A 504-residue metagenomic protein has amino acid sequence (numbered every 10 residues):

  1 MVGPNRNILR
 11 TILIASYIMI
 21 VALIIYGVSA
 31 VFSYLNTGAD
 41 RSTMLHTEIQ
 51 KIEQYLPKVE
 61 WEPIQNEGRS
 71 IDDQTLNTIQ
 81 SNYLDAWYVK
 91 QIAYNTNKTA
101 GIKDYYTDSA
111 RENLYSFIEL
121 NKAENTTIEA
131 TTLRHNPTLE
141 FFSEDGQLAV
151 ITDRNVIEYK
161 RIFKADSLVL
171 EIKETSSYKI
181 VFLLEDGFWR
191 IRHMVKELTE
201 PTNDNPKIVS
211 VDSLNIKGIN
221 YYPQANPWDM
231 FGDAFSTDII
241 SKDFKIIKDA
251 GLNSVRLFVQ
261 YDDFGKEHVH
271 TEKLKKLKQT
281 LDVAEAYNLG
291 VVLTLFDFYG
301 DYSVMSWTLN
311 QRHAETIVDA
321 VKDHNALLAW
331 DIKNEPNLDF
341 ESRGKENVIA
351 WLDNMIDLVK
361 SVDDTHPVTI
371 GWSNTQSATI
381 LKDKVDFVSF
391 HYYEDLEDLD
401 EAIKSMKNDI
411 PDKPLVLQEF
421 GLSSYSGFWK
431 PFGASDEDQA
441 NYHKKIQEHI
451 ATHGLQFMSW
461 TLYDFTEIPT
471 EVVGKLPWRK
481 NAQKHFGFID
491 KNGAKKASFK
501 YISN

Functional and structural regions predicted by a protein language model:
V2-M44, S143-N203: Exposed beta-sheet edge and beta->alpha loop/turn motif
K51-T132: Core segments of small alpha/beta cavity-forming domains
D73-S81, A93-T96, A100, D108-S109 (+8 more regions): Soluble non-cytosolic domains of exported or imported proteins
Y83, W87-K98, Y106-A110, I118-K122 (+9 more regions): Sec/Tat-exported extracytoplasmic proteins
Y106-S109, F117-I118, D153-I157, V195 (+4 more regions): A mature extracytoplasmic/lumenal domain signature
H135-E144: Short amphipathic beta-strand and strand-loop transition segments with alternating hydrophobic
I208-H391, D409, P469-K475, I502: Active-site mouth of glycoside hydrolases
D339-D464, P469-Y501: Extracellular glycoside hydrolase catalytic/binding regions
